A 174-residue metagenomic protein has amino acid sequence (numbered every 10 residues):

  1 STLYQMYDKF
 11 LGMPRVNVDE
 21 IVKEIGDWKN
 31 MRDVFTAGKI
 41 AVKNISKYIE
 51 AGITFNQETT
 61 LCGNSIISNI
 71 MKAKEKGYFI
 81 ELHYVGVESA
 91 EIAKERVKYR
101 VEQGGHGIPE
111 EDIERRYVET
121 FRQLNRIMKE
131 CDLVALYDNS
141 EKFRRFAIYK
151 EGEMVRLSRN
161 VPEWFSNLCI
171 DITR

Functional and structural regions predicted by a protein language model:
S1: Walker A/P-loop
Q5-I53: Conserved substrate/cofactor phosphate-moiety recognition/catalytic segment in nucleotide-dependent phosphotransferases
Q5-Y7, M31, I70-A73, R96-Y99 (+1 more regions): Short, glycine/charged-enriched secondary-structure capping and boundary segments
V18-E20, T59, N139: Generic detector of well-ordered alpha-helical packing
R32-T36, E58, D112-E114: Short, flexible loop segments at the rims of nucleotide/cofactor-binding pockets, characterized by
G52-F55, F79-E81: Loop/turn-to-beta-strand initiation segments
L61-K142: Replace "adjacent to P-loop NTPase cores in ATP/GTP-dependent enzymes" with "adjacent to NTP-binding cores
I127-R174: NTP-dependent small-molecule kinase module
